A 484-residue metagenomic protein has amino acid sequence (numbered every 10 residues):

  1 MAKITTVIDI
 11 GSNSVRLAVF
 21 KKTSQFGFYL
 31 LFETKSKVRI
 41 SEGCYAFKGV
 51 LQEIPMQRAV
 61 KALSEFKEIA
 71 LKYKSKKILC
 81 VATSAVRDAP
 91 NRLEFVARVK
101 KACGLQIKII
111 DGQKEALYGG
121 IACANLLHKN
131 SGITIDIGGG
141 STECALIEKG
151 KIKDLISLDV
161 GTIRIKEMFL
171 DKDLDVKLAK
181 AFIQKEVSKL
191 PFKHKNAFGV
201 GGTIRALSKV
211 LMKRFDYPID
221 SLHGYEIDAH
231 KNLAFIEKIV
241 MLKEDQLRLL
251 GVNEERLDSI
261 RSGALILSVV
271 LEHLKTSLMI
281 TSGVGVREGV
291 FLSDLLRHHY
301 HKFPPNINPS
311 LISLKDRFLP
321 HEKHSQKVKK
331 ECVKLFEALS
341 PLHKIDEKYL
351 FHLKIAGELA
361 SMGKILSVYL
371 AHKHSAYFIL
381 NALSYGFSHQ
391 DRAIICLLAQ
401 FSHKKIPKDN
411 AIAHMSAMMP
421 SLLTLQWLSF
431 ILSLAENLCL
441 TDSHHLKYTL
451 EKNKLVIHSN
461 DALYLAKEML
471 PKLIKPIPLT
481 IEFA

Functional and structural regions predicted by a protein language model:
K3-L30: N-terminal basic/disordered segments at the start of proteins
T5, V19, Y45-I69, T83-P90 (+7 more regions): Helical "lid/coupling" subdomains associated with nucleotide-phosphate turnover
D9-S14, I135-S141, V200-T203, G283-G285: A short acidic Gly-Thr/Ser loop motif
G11-S14, K72-S75, K101, G138-G140 (+3 more regions): Short flexible coil/turn linkers enriched for glycine and charged/polar residues that connect secondary-structure
F28-I40, Y73: N-terminal glycine-rich anion-binding loops that anchor highly charged ligand groups
K77-C80: Conserved beta-strand/loop subsegment of P-loop NTPase cores
L463-I481: Short, non-transmembrane amphipathic alpha-helical segments
